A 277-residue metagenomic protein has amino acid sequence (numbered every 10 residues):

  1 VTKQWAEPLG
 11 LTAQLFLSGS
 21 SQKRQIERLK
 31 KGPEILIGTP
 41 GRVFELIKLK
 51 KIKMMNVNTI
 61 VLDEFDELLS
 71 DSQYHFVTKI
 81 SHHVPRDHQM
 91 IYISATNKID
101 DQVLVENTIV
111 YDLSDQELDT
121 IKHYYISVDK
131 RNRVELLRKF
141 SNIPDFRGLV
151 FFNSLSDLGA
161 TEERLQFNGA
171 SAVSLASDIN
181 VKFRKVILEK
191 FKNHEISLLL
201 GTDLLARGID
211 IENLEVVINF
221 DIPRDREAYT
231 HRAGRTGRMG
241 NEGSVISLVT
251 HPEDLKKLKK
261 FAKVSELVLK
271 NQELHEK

Functional and structural regions predicted by a protein language model:
V1-K277: Conserved helicase RecA-like core
